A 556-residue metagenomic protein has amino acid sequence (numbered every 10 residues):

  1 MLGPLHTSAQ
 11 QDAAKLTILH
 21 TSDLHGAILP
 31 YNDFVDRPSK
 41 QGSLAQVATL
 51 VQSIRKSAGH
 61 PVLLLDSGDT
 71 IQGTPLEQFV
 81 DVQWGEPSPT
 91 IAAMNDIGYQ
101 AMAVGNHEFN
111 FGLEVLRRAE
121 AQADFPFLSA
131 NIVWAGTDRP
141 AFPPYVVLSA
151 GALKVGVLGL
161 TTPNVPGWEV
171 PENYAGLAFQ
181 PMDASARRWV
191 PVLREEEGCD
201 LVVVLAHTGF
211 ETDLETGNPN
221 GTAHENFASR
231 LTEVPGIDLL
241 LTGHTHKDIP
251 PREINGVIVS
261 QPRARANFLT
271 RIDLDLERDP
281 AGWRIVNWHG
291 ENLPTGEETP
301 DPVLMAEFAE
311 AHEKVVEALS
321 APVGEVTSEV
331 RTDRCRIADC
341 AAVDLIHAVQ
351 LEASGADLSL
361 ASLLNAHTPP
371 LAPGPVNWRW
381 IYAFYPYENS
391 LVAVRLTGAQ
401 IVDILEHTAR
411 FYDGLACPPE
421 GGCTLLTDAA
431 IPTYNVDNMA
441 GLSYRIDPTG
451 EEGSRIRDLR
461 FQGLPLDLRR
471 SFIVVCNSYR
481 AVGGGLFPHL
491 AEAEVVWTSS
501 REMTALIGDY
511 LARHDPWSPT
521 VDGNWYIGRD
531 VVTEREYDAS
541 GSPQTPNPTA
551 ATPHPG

Functional and structural regions predicted by a protein language model:
M1-L2: Bacterial N-terminal signal peptides
L5-T299, V303-E307, I337-V349, S359 (+6 more regions): Acidic, metal/ion-coordinating pockets
K15-T17, A27, V35-G42, Q46 (+5 more regions): Feature captures C-terminal
S22, T162, R263-A266, P322 (+5 more regions): Short, flexible loop/turn elements at secondary-structure junctions
V170-P171, G256, E329-R334, Y387-E388: Flexible glycine/proline-enriched surface loops and loop-helix/loop-strand junctions
W288-E291, P322-S328, A393-R395: Short amphipathic
A306-S320: Acidic, glycine-rich low-complexity/disordered segments
S320-A341: Glycine-rich phosphate/diphosphate-binding loops and the adjacent beta-loop-alpha structural elements that coordinate
